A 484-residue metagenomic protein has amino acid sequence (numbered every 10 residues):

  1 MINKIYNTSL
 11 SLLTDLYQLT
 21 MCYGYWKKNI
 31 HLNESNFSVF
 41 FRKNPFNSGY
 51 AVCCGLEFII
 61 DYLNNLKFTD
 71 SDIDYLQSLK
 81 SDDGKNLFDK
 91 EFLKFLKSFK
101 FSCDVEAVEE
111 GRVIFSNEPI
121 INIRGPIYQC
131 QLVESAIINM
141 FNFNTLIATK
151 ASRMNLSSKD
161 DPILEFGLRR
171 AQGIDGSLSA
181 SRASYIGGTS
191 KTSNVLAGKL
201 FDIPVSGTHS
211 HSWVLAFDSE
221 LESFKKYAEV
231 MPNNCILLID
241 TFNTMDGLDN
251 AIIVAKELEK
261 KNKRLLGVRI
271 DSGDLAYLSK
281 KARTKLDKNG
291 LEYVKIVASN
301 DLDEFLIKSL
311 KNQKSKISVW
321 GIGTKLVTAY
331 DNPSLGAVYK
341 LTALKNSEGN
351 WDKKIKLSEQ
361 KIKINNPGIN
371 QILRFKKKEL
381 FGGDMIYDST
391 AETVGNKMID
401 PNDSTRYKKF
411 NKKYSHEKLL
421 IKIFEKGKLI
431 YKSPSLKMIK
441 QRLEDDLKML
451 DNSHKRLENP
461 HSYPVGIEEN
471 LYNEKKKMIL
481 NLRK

Functional and structural regions predicted by a protein language model:
M1-N233, K260, R264, Y339-K484: Ordered alpha/beta subdomains of enzyme catalytic regions
S212-M385: Glycine-rich phosphate/ribose-binding loops and adjacent secondary-structure elements that form binding surfaces
